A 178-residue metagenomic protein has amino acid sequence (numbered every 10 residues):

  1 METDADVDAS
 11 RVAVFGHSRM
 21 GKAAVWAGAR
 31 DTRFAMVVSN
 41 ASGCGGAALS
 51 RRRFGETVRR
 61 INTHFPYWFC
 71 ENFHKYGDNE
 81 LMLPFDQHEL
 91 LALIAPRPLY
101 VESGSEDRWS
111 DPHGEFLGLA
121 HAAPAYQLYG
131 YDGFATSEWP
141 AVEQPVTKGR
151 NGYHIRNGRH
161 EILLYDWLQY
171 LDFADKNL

Functional and structural regions predicted by a protein language model:
M1-R19, F34: Gly/Ser-rich "nucleophile elbow"/oxyanion-hole loop immediately N-terminal to the catalytic nucleophile in hydrolases
A23-A27: Hydrolases whose catalytic domains are alpha/beta-hydrolase-1, hotdog thioesterase, or metallo-beta-lactamase-like
A29-A35: Conserved hydrolase catalytic core segment
S39-L90, E115-T136: Mobile cap/lid helix-loop segments that gate and shape the active-site cleft of serine hydrolases
L93-L99, T147-N151: Short, proline-enriched alpha-helix->beta-strand connector loops that line the catalytic pocket of alpha/beta-hydrolase
A95-P112, R156-R159: Conserved strand-to-loop "acid loop" that flanks and positions the catalytic carboxylate
R108-G118, L163-D166: Conserved alpha/beta-hydrolase "acid-adjacent" motif
A120-L178: C-terminal catalytic histidine-bearing segment of alpha/beta-hydrolase fold enzymes
